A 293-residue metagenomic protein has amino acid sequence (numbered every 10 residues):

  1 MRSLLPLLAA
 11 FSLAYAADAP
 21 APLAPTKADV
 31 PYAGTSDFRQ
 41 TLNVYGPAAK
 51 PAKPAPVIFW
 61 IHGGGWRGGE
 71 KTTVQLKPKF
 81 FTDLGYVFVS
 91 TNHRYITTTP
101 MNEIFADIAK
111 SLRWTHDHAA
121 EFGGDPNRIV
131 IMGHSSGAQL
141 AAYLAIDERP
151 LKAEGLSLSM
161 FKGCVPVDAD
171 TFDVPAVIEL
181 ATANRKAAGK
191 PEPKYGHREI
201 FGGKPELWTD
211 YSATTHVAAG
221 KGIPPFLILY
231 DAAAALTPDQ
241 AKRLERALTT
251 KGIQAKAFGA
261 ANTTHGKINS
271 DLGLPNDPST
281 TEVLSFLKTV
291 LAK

Functional and structural regions predicted by a protein language model:
S3-A14: Bacterial N-terminal signal peptides
A17-K293: Alpha/beta-hydrolase superfamily serine-hydrolase fold, recognizing
